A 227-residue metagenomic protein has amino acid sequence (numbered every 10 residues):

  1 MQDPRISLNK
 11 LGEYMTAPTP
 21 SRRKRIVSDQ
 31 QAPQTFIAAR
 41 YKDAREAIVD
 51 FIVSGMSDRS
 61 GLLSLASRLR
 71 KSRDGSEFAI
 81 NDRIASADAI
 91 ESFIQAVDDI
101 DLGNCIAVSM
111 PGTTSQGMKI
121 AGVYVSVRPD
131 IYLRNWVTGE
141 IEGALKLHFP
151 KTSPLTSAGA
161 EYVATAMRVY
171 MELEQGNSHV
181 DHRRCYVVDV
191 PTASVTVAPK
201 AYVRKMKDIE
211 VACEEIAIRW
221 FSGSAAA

Functional and structural regions predicted by a protein language model:
M1-A107: Metal-dependent nuclease catalytic cores that hydrolyze phosphodiester bonds in DNA/RNA, characterized by
Q34-A38, S76, I80-R83, G117-G122 (+3 more regions): Short, charged/polar micro-motifs that form catalytic or ligand-binding hotspots
R68-A79, S126-Y132, K207-V211: Short N-terminal helix-initiation segments at or just after the protein's N-terminus
S86-A89, A160-Y170, V203-C213: Well-ordered, non-membrane alpha-helical segments in soluble/globular domains
I90-D98, M167-S178, I216-W220: Hydrophobic, Leu/Ile/Phe/Ala-enriched alpha-helical segments that form helix-helix packing faces
I106-W136: Active-site metal-binding core of divalent-cation-utilizing nuclease and nuclease-like domains
N135-A201: Nucleic-acid nuclease catalytic cores
H182-A227: Domain-level recognition of nuclease-like catalytic cores that cleave nucleotide substrates
